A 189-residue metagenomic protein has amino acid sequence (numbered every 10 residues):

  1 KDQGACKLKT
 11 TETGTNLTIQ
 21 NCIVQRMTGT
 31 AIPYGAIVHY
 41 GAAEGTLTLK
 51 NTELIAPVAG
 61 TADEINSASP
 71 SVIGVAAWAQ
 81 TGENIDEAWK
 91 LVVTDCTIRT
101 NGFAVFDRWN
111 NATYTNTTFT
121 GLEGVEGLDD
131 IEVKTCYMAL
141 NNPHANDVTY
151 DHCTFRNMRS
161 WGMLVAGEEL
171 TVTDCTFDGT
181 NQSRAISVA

Functional and structural regions predicted by a protein language model:
K1, T10-N21, K50, T94 (+2 more regions): Beta-solenoid repeat scaffold
K1-T10, T28-A42, A59-I85, R99-W109 (+3 more regions): Extracellular beta-strand/beta-solenoid scaffold signature
T13-T15, E44-G45, W89, R108-A112 (+3 more regions): Short "repeat-start/strand-capping" segments in structured domains, especially the N-termini of parallel beta-helix
W89-C96: A structural motif corresponding to the C-terminal end of an alpha-helix and its immediate exit/capping segment
H152, T171-T176, N181: Predominantly extracellular beta-rich ligand-binding scaffolds that present long acidic/polar faces for carbohydrate
